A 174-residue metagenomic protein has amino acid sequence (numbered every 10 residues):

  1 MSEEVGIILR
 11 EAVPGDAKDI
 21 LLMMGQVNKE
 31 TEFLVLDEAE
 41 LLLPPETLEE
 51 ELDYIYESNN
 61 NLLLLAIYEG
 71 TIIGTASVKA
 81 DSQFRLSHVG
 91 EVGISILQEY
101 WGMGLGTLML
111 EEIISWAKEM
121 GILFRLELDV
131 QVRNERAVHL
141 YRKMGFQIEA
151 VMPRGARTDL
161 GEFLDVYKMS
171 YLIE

Functional and structural regions predicted by a protein language model:
M1-E3, L160-E174: Terminal substrate-recognition subdomain of acyl/acetyltransferases
I8-L22, L172: A short beta-loop-alpha structural element at the N-terminal edge of CoA-dependent acyl/N-acetyltransferase catalytic
P14, N28, E40-E99, L110-E111 (+2 more regions): Acetyl-CoA-dependent GNAT
E32-A39: A short, aromatic/hydrophobic, helix- or strand-capping loop or linear motif that either lines the entrance/gate
M103, T107-L108, E119, V132-A150: Conserved active-site alpha-helix within GNAT-family acetyltransferase domains
L110, A117-D129: Conserved GNAT acetyl-CoA-binding A-motif
R125-V130, R142-E162: Conserved catalytic-core motifs of GNAT/GCN5-like acyltransferases
